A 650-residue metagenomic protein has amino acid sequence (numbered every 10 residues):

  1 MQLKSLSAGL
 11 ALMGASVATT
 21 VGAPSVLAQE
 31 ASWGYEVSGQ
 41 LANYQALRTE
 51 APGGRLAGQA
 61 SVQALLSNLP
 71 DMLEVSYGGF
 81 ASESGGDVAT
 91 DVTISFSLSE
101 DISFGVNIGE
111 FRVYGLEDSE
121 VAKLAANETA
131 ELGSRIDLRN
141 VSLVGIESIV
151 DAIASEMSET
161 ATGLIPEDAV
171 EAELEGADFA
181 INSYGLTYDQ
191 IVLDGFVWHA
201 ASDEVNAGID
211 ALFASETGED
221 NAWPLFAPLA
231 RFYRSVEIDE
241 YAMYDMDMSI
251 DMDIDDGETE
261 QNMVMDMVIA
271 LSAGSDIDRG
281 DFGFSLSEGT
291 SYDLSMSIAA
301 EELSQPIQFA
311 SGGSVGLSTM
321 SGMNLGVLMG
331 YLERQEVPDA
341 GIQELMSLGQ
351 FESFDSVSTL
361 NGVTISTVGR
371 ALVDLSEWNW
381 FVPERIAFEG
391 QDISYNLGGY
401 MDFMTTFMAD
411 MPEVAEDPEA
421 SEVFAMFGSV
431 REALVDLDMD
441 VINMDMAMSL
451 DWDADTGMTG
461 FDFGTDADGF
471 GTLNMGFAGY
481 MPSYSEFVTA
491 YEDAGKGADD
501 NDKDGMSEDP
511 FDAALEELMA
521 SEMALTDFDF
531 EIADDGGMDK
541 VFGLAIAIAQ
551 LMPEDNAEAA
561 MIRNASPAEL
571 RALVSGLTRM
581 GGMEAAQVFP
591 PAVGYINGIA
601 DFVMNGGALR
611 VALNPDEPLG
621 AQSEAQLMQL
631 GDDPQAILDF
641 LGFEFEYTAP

Functional and structural regions predicted by a protein language model:
M1-Q29, L613: Gram-negative bacterial Sec-dependent N-terminal signal peptides
Q29-P650: Glycine-rich, small/hydroxylated-residue low-complexity segments
